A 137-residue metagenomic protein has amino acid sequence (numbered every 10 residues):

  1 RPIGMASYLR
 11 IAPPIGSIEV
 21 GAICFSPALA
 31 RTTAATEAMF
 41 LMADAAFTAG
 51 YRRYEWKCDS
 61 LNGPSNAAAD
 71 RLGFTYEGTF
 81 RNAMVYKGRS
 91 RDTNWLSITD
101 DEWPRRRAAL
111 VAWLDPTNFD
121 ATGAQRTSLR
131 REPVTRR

Functional and structural regions predicted by a protein language model:
R1-R137: Acyl-donor (CoA/ACP) binding surface of acyl/acetyltransferases
